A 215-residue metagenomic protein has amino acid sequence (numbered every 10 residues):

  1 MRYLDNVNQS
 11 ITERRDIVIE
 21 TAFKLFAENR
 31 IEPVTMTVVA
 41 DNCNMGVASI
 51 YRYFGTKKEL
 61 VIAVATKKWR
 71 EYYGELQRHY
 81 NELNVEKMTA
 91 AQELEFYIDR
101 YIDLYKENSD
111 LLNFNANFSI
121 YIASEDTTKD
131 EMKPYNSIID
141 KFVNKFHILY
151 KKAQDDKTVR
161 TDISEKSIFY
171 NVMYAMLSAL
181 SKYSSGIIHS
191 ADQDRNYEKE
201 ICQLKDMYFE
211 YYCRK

Functional and structural regions predicted by a protein language model:
M1-R2, R100-D103, N144, I148-D156 (+2 more regions): C-terminal peripheral helix-coil segments that are non-catalytic and often amphipathic
R2, N6, I17, L25-A63 (+1 more regions): Helix-turn-helix
I11, V61, A65, W69 (+4 more regions): Amphipathic, non-transmembrane alpha-helical scaffold segments
T21-L25, A175: Short amphipathic alpha-helical elements of helix-turn-helix/winged-helix folds
T35, L112-A116, T161-D162, I188 (+1 more regions): Short, hydrophobic secondary-structure boundary micro-motifs
A63, R78-N108, E165-V172, E198: Hydrophobic alpha-helical connector segments
Q92, S137-I139, D155-M173: All-alpha amphipathic helical-bundle segments outside canonical DNA-binding/catalytic cores that form hydrophobic
D103-K145, S167: Short secondary-structure transition hinges
